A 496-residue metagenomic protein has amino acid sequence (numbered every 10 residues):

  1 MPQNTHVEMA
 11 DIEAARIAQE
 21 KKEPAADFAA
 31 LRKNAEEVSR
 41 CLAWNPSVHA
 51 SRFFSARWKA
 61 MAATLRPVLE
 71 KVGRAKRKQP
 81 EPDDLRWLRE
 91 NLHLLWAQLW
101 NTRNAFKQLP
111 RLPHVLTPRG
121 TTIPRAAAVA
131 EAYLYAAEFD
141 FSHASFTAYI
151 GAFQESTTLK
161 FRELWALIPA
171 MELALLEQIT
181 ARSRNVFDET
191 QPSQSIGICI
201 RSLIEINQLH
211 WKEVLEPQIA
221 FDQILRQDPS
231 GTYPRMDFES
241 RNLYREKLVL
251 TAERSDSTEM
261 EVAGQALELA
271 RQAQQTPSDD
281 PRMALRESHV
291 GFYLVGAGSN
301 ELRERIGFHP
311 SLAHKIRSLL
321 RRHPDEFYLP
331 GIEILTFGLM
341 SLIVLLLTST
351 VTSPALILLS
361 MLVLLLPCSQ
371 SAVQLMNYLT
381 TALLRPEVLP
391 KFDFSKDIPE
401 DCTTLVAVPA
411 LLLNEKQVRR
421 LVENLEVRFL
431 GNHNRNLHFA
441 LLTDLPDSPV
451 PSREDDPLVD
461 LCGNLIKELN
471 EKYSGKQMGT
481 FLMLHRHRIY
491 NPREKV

Functional and structural regions predicted by a protein language model:
P2-N4, D11, C41-W44, V48 (+6 more regions): Basic/hydrophobic alpha-helical interface regions
E20-G120, A148, W165, G479-K495: ATP-dependent phospho-/nucleotidyl transfer catalytic cores
T122-L164, M171-N185: Active-site activation/catalytic loop segments of kinase-like enzymes and analogous catalytic loops in related
A127-E131, T147-G151, E177, H314 (+4 more regions): Feature representing long, continuous alpha-helical segments
P169-Q178, R317-N377: Alpha-helical bilayer-embedded segments of polytopic membrane proteins, i.e., transmembrane/intramembrane helices
F187, L346-S349, S371-D393, R419: Juxtamembrane/interface segments at transmembrane-helix termini
T190-S318, E387-V496: Internal catalytic domains of large membrane-associated glycosyltransferases
S353-L379, L383-E387, L445-V450, P457-L469: Carboxylate/His-rich catalytic cores and anion/metal-binding grooves
